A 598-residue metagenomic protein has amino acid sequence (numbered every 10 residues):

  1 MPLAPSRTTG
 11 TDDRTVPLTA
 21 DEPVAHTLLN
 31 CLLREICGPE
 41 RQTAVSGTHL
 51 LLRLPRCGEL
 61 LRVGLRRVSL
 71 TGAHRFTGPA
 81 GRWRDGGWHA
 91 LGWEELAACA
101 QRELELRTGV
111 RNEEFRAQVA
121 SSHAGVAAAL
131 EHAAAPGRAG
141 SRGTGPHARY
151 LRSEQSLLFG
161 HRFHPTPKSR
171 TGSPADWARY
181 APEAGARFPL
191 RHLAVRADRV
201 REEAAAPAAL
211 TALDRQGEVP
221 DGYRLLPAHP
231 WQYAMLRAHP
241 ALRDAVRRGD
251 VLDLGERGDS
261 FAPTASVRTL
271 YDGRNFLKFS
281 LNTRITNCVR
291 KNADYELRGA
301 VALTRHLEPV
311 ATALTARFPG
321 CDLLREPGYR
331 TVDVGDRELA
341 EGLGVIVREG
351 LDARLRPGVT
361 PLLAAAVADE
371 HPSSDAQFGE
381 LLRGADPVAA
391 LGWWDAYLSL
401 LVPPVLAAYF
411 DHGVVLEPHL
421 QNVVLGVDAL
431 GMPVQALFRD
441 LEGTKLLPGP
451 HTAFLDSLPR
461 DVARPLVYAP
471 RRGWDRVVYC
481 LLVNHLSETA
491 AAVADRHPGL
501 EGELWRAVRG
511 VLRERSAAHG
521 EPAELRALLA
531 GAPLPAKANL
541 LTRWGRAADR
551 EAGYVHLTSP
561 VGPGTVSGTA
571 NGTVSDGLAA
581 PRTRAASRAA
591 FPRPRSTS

Functional and structural regions predicted by a protein language model:
M1-L400, D428-S598: Nucleotide/phosphate-binding site architecture used for ATP/NTP-dependent chemistry
L398-D411: An amphipathic, hydrophobic-aromatic interaction surface with interspersed Lys/Arg that forms lipid/phosphate-bearing
H412, L416: Residue immediately N-terminal to the catalytic "proton-acceptor" Asp in the protein kinase catalytic loop
H419-Q421: Canonical protein kinase catalytic loop motif
V423-L425: Hydrophobic residue at the +6 position relative to the catalytic HRD Asp in the kinase catalytic loop
